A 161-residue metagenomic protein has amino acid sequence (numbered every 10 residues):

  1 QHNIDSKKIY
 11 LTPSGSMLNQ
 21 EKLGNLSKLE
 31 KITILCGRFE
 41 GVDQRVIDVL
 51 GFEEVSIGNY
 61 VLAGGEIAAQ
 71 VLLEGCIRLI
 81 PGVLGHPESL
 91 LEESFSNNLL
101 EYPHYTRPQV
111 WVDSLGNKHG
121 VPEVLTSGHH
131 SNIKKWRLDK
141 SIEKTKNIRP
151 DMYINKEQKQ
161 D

Functional and structural regions predicted by a protein language model:
Q1-R38, D43: S-adenosyl-L-methionine/SAH cofactor-binding core of RNA-modifying enzymes
K8, L84-L90, P150-N155: Short, flexible loop/turn segments with low-complexity composition
P13, I57, R107: Active-site donor-binding loop signature of nucleotide-sugar glycosyltransferases
L23, K28, I47, E66-I67 (+5 more regions): Short capping/connector residues at structural and topological boundaries
V42, V46-F95: Structured adenosyl-cofactor binding patch, chiefly the S-adenosyl-L-methionine
I67, L79-E123: Internal, active-site/partner-interface "lid" segment
P108-D161: SAM-dependent methyltransferases
